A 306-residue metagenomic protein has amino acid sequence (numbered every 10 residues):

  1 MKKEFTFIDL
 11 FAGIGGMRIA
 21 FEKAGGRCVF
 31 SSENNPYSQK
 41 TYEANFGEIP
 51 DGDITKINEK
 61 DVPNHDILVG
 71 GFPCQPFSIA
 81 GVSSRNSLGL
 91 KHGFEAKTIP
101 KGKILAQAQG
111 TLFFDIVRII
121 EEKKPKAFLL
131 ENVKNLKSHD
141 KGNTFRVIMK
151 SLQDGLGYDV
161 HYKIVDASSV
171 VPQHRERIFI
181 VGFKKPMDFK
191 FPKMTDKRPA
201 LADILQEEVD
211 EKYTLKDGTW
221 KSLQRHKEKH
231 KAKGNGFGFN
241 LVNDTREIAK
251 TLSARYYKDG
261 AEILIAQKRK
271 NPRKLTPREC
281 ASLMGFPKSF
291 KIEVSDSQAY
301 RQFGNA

Functional and structural regions predicted by a protein language model:
M1-A306: Conserved active-site and SAM-binding loop architecture of S-adenosyl-L-methionine-dependent nucleic-acid
